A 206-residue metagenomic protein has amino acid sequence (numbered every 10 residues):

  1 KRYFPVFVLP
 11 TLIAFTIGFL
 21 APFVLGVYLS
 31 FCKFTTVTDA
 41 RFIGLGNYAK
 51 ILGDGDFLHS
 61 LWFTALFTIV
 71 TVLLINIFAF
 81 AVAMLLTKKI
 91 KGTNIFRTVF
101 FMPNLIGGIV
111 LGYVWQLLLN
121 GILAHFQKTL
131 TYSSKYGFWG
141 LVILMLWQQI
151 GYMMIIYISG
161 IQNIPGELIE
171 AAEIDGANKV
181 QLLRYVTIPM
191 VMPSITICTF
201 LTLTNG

Functional and structural regions predicted by a protein language model:
Y3-G206: A structural signal for multi-pass alpha-helical bundles of membrane permease subunits that mediate small-molecule
